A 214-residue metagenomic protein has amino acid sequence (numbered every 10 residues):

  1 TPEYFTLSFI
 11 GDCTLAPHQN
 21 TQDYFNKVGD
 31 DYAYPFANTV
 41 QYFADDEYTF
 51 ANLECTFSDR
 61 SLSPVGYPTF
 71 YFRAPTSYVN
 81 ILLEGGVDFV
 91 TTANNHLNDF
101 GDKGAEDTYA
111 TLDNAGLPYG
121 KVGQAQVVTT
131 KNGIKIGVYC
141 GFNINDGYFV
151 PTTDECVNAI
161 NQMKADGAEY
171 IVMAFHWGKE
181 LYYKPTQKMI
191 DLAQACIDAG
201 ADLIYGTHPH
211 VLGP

Functional and structural regions predicted by a protein language model:
T1-P214: Acidic, metal/ion-coordinating pockets
